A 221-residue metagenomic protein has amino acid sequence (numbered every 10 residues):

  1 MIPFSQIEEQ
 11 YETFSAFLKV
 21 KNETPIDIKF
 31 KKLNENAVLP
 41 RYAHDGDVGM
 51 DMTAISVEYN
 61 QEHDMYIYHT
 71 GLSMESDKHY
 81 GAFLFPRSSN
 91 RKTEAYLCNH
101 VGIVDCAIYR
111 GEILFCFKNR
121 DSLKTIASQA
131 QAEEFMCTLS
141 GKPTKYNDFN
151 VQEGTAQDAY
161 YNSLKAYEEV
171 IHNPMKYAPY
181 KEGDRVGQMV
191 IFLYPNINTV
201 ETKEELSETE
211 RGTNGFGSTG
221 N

Functional and structural regions predicted by a protein language model:
M1-N221: DUTPase catalytic domain/fold
